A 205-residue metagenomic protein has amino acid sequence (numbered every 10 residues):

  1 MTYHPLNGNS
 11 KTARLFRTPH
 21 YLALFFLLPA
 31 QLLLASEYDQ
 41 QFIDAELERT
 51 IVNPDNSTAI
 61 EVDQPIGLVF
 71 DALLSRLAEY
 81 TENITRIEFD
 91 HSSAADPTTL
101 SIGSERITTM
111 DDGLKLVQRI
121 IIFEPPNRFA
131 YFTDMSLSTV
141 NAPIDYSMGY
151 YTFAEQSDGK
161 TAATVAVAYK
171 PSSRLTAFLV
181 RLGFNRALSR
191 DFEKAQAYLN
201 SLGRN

Functional and structural regions predicted by a protein language model:
H4-L22: Bacterial N-terminal signal peptides that target proteins for export
P19-Q31: Bacterial N-terminal signal peptides
L33-A94: Hydrophobic ligand-binding cavity/cleft-lining segments
T58, L116-I122, M148-E155: Hydrophobic/aromatic beta-strand elements that line small-molecule binding cavities or substrate pockets in beta-rich
E61, D90-A142, A197-N205: Glycine-rich portal/gate segments that line the openings of hydrophobic small-molecule binding cavities
V69-L73, L77, R106, I120 (+3 more regions): Hydrophobic pocket/interface hotspot
S136-R186: Beta-strand/loop substructures that line and gate deep hydrophobic ligand-binding cavities in soluble
